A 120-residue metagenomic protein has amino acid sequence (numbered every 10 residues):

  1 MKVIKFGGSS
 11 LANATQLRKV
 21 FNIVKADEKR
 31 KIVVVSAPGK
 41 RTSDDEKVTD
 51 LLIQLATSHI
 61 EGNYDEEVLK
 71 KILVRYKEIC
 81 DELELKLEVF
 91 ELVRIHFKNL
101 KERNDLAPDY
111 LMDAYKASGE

Functional and structural regions predicted by a protein language model:
M1-E120: Nucleotide/pyrophosphate-binding catalytic subdomain
